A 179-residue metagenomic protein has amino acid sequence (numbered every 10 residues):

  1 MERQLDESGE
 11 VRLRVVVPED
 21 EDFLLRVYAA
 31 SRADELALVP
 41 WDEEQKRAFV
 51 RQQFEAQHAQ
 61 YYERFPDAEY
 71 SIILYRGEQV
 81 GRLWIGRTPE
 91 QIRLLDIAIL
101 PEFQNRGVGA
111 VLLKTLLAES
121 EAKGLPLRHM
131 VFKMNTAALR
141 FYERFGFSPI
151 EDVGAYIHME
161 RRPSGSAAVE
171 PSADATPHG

Functional and structural regions predicted by a protein language model:
M1-L5: A detector for short, charged/polar N-terminal pre-domain segments
D6-E7, V15-E19, L25-L95, L100-P101 (+3 more regions): Acetyl-CoA-dependent GNAT
R14-V15, R106: Helix-turn-helix-type domain boundary/helix-start signal
I97-N105, V131-F132: A short, internal acetyl-CoA/4′-phosphopantetheine-binding micro-motif in the GNAT/acyltransferase core
N105-A118, R140-R144: Conserved acetyl-CoA-binding loop-helix of GNAT-fold acetyltransferases
E121-F132: Conserved GNAT acetyl-CoA-binding A-motif
N135: Conserved HGGG/HGGXW glycine-rich cap/lid loop of the alpha/beta-hydrolase fold
